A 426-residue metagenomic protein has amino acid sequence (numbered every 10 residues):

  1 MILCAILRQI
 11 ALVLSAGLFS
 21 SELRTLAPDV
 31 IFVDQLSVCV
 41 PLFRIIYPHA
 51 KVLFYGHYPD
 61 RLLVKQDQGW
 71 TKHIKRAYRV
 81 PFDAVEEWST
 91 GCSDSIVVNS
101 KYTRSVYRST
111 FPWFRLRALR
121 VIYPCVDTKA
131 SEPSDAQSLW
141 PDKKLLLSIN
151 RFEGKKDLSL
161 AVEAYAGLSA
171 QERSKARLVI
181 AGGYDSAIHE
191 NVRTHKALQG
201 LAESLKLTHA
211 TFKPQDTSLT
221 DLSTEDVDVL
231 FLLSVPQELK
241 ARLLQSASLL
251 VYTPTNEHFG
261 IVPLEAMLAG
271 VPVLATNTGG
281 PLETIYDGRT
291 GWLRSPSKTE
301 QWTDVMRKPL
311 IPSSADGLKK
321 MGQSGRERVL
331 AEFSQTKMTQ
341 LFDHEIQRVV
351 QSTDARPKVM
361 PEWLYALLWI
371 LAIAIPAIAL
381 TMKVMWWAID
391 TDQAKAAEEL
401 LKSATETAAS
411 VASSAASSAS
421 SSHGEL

Functional and structural regions predicted by a protein language model:
V30-F32, I45-K72, R120: Active-site proximal beta-strand in glycosyltransferases
D60, H73-I96: Membrane-proximal helix-turn-helix segments that form the acceptor-binding/catalytic region of lipid-linked
V97, A130, D135-K156, V162-A166 (+1 more regions): Conserved donor-binding/catalytic core segment of Leloir-type glycosyltransferases
Y102, C125: Carbohydrate-associated surface elements
G182, S186, N191-A241: Nucleotide-activated donor-binding/catalytic signature segment of Leloir-type glycosyltransferases, i.e., the conserved
T255: Aromatic "clamp/platform" in nucleotide-sugar-dependent glycosyltransferases that forms part of the donor/acceptor
N277, L282-K320: Change "using UDP/GDP/dTDP sugars" to "using nucleotide sugars
D316-E332, L341-H344: A short, well-ordered alpha-helix in the C-terminal region of glycosyltransferases
